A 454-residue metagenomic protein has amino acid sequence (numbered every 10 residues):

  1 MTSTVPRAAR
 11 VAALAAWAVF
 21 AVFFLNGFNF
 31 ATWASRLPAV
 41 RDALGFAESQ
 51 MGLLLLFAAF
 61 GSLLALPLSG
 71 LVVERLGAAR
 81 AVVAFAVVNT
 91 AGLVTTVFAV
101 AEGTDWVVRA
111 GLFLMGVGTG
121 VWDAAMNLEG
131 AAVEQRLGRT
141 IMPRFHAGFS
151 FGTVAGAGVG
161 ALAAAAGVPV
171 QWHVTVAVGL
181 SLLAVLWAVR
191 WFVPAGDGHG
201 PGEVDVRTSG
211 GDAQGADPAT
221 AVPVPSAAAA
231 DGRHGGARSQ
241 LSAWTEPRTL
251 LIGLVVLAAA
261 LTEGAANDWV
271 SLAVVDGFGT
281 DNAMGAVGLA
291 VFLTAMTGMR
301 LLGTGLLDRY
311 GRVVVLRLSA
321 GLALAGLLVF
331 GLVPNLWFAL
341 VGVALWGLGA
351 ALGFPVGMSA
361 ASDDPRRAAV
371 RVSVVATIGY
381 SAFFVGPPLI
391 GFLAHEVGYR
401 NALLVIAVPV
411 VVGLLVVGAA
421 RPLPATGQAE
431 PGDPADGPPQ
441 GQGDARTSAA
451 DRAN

Functional and structural regions predicted by a protein language model:
T2-A12, D197-I252, D436-G437, G441 (+1 more regions): Juxtamembrane intracellular "pre-TM" segments in multi-pass secondary transporters
F24, D105-W122, L340-A351: Hydrophobic core of transmembrane alpha-helices in multi-pass small-molecule transporters, especially MFS/SLC-type
S35-S49, D268-M284: Short amphipathic helix-loop junctions that connect adjacent transmembrane helices in Major Facilitator Superfamily/SLC
V40-R41, V72-V73, L162-G167, V274-V275 (+4 more regions): Interfacial helix-cap and linker-helix signal at transmembrane-aqueous boundaries of multi-pass secondary transporters
A65-A78, A164, M299-R312, A394-H395: Helix-to-loop junctions at the C-terminal end of transmembrane segments in multipass secondary transporters
V87-E102, L322-P334: C-terminal ends and interior cores of transmembrane alpha-helices in multi-pass membrane transporters/permeases
V121-Q135, A351-D364: Intracellular juxtamembrane helix-capping segments at the cytosolic ends of symmetry-related transmembrane helices
Q171-R190, L403-A419: Symmetry-related core transmembrane helices of the 12-TM Major Facilitator Superfamily/SLC fold
